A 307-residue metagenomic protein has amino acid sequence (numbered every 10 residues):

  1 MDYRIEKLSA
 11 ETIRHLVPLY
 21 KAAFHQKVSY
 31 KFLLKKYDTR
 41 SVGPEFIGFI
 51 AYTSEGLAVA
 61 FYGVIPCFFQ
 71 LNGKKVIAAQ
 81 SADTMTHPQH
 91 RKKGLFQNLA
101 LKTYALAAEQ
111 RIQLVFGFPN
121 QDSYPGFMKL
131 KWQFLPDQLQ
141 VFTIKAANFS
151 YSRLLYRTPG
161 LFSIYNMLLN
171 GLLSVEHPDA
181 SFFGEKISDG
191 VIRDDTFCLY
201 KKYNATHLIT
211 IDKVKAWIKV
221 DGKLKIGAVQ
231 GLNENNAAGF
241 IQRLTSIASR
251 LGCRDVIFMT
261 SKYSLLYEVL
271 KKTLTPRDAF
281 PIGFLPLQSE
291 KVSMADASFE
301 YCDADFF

Functional and structural regions predicted by a protein language model:
D2-L16: A short beta-loop-alpha structural element at the N-terminal edge of CoA-dependent acyl/N-acetyltransferase catalytic
H15-L16, K21-F24, V28-P44, Y124 (+1 more regions): Amide-forming acyltransferase catalytic core, primarily the GNAT-like/NAT-type and related acyltransferase folds
D38, F46, G63-P66, N72 (+2 more regions): Basic, Lys/Arg-rich alpha-helical nucleic-acid-recognition elements, primarily the DNA-binding modules of transcription
F46-I50, F61, D83, A205-I209: Short hydrophobic/aromatic beta-strand element in the GNAT-like acyltransferase core that lines or flanks the acyl-donor
I47, P66, Q113-S163, D212-N235 (+1 more regions): Active-site/acyl-donor-binding loops of N-acyltransferases
G56-F61, A79, D212-A216, L224: Glycine-rich phosphate/pyrophosphate-binding loop shared by adenosine-nucleotide-utilizing enzymes
K75-P88, D221-N233: Conserved acetyl-CoA binding element of GNAT-fold acetyltransferases
T86, R91-A105, N235-S246: Conserved acetyl-CoA-binding loop-helix of GNAT-fold acetyltransferases
